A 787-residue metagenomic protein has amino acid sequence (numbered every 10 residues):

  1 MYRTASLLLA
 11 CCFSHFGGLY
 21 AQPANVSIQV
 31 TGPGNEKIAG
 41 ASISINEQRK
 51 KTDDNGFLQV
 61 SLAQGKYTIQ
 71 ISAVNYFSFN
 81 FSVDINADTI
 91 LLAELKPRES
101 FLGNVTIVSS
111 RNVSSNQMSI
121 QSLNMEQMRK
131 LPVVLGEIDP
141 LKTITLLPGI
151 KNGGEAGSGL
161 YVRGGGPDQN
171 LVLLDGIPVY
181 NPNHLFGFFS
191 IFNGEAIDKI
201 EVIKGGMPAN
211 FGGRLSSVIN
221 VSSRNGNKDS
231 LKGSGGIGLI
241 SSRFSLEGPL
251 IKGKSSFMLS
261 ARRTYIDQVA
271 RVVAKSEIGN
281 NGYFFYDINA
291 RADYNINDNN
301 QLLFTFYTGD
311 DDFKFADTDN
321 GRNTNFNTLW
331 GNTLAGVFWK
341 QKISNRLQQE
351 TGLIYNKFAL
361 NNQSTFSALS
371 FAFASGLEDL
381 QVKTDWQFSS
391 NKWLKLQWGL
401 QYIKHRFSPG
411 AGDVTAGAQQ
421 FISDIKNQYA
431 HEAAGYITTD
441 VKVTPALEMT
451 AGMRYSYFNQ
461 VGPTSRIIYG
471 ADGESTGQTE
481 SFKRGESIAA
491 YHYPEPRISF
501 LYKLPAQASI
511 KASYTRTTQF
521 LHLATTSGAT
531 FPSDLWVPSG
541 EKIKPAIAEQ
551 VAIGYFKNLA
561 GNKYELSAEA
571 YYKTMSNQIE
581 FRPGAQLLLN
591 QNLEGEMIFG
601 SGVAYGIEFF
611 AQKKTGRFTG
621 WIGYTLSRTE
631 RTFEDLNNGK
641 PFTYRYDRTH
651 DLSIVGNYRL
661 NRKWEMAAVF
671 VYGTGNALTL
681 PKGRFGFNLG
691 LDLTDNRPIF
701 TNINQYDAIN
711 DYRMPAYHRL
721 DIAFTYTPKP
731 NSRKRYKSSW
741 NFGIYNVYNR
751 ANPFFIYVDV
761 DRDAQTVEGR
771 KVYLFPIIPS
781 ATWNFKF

Functional and structural regions predicted by a protein language model:
T31-E36, S42, S72-Y76, N86-V134 (+3 more regions): Short, acidic, small-residue-rich periplasmic hinge/interaction motif at the N-terminus of Gram-negative outer-membrane
A93, L146-L147, I191-S230, S234 (+2 more regions): A beta-strand signature from Gram-negative outer-membrane beta-barrel systems, especially the internal plug domain
V108, V113-D168, L173-M207, R224-N225: Periplasmic N-terminal accessory/gating domains of Gram-negative outer-membrane beta-barrel systems
N281, N299-Q381, F421-Q428, F531-P532: Flexible loop and strand-edge segments within Gram-negative outer membrane beta-barrel domains
A359, R406-G417, F421, N459-G477 (+6 more regions): Surface-exposed extracellular loop regions of Gram-negative outer-membrane beta-barrel proteins, predominantly
D379-D385, D424, E432-A434, P538-K544 (+5 more regions): Outer membrane beta-barrel strand-and-loop segments of large Gram-negative receptors, especially TonB-dependent
Y571-T574, L593-L680: Gram-negative outer-membrane beta-barrel transporters
K663, Y672-F700, P715-D721, T725-F787: C-terminal beta-signal and adjacent terminal beta-strands/loops of Gram-negative outer-membrane beta-barrel proteins
